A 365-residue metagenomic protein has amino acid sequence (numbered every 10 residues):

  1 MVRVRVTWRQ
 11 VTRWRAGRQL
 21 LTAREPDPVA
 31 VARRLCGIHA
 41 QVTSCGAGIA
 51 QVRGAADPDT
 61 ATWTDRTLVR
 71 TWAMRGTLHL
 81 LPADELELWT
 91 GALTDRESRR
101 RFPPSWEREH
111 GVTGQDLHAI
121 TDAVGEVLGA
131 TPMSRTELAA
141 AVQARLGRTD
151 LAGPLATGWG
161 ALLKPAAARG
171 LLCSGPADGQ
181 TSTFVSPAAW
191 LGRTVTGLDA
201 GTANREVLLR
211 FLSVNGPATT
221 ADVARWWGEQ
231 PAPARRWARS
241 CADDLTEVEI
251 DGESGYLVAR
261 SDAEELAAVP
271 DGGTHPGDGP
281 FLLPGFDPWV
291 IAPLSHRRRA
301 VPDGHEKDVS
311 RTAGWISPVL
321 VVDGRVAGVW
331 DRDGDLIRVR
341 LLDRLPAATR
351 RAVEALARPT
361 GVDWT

Functional and structural regions predicted by a protein language model:
M1-T149, D303: Phosphate-backbone binding and catalysis cores of DNA-processing enzymes
T64-A73, A168-A177, D243-I250, G328: A short, conserved structural fragment
D84-L86, D178-G197, G255-P270: Short, cationic-aromatic polyanion-contact patches
T113-P132, A200-G216, A238: Positively charged, polyanion-binding regions of nucleic-acid-associated proteins
R135-Q143, A166, T220-A224, G324: A short acidic, leucine-rich amphipathic alpha-helix
L155-R235: Loop-centered beta-sheet repeat module
D244-H305: Non-catalytic regulatory appendages
H305-T365: Glycine-rich, small/acidic residue-mixed loop/short-helix segments
